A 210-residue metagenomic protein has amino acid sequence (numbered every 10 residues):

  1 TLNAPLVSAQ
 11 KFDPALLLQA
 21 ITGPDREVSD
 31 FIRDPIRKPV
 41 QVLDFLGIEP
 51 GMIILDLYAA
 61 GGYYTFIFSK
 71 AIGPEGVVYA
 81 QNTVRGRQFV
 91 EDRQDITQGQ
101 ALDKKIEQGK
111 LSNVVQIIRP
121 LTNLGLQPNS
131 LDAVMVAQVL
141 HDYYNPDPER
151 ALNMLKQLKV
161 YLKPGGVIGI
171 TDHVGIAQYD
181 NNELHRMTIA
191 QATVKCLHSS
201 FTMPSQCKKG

Functional and structural regions predicted by a protein language model:
L16-E49, Y63: Class I SAM-dependent methyltransferase Rossmann-like catalytic core, especially the SAM/SAH-binding loop
E49-A60: Conserved class I S-adenosyl-L-methionine
M52, L111, L124-M135: A short acidic, Gly/Pro-enriched loop at the edge of an enzyme's catalytic core that lines a small-molecule cofactor
S69-K70, E149-P164: A short glycine-rich, Lys/Arg-flanked "PGG" loop and its adjoining helix->strand segment in the class I
Y79, G165-H173: Conserved beta-strand signature within the Rossmann-like core of class I S-adenosyl-L-methionine
D92-L124: S-adenosyl-L-methionine
D103, D180-Q206: Conserved Class I S-adenosyl-L-methionine
P120-L121, D132-E149: A short SAM/SAH-binding and catalytic strip from SAM-dependent methyltransferases
